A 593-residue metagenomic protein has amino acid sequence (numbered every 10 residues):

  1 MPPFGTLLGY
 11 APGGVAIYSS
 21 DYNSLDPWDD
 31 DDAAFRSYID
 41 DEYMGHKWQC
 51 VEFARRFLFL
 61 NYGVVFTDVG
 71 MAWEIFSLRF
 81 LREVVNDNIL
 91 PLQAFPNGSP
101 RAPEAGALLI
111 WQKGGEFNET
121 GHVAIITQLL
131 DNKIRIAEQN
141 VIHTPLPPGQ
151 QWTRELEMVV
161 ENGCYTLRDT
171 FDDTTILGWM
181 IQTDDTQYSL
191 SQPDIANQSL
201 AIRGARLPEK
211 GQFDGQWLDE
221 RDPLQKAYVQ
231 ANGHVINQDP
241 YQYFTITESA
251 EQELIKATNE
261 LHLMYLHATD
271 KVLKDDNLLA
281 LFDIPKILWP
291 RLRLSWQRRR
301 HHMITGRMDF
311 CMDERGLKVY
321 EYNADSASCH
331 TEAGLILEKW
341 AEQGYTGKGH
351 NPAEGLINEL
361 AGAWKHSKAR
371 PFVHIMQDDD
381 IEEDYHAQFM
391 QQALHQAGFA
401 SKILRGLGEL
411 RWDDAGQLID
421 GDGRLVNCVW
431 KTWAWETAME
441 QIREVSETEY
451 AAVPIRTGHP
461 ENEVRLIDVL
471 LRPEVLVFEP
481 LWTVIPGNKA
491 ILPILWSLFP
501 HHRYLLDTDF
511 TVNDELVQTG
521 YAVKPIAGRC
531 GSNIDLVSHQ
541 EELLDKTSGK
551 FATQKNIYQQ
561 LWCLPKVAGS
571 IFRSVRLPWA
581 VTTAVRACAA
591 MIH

Functional and structural regions predicted by a protein language model:
M1-F80: N-terminal capping segments
Q49-R56, E104, I125, T175: Extracytoplasmic/secreted proteins, especially bacterial periplasmic and envelope-associated proteins
A72-E83, P285-R291: Amphipathic alpha-helical surface "interface" segments used for docking/oligomerization or membrane association within
F76-H143: ...with weaker cross-activation on analogous glycine-rich loops/strands in unrelated enzymes
L108-I110, V123-I125, L177-G178, A522 (+2 more regions): Ordered hydrophobic segments in well-structured contexts
N118-L190: Aromatic- and glycine-rich peptidoglycan recognition patches
Q187-H593: Preference for protein termini
